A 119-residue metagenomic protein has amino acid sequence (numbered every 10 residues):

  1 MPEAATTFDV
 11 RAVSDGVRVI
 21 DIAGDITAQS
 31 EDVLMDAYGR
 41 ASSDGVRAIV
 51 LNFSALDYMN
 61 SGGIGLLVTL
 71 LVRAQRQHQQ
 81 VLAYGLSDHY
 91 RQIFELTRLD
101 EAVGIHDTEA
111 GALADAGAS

Functional and structural regions predicted by a protein language model:
M1-A4, L86-D88: Short amphipathic alpha-helical surface micro-motifs
P2-D36, F53-A55: STAS-typified acidic loop motif
D9-S14, I20, R40-D44, G63-G65 (+1 more regions): A broad, low-specificity signal for short, low-complexity segments enriched in glycine/proline and polar/charged
A28-V103: Amphipathic alpha-helical interaction surfaces in cytosolic regulatory modules
L86, E109-A110: Short, ordered loop/turn segments at secondary-structure junctions
G104-T108: Short acidic-hydrophobic, aromatic-tinged amphipathic segments that line or gate anion-handling sites
A112-S119: A short, charged, amphipathic alpha-helix used as a generic interaction element across diverse proteins
